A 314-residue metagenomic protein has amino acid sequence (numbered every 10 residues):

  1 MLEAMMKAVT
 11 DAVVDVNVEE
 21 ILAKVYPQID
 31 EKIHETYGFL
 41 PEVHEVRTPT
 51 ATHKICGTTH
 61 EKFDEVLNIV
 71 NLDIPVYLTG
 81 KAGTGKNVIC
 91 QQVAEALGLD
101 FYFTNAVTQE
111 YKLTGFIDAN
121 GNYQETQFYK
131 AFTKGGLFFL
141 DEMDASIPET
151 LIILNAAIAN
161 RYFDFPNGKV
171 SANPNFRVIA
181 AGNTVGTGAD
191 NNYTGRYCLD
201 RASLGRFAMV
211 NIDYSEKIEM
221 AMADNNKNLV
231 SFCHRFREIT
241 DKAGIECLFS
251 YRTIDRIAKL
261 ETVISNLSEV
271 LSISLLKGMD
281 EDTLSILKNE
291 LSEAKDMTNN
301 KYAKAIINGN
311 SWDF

Functional and structural regions predicted by a protein language model:
M1-F314: C-terminal regulatory/interaction module of P-loop NTP-utilizing enzymes
